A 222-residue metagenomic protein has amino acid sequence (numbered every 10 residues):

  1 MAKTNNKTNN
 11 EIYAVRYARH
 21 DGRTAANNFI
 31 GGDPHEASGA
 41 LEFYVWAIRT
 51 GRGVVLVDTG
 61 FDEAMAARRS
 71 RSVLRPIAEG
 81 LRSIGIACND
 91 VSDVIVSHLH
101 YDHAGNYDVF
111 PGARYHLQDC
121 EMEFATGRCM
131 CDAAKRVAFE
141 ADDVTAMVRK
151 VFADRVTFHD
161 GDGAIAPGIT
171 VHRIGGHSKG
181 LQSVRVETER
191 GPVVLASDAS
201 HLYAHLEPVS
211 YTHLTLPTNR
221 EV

Functional and structural regions predicted by a protein language model:
M1-L56, F61-E63: Zn-dependent metallo-beta-lactamase
K3, R75, G80-I86, D90 (+1 more regions): Metallo-beta-lactamase
A14, W46-R49, V55, F158-E189: Core dinuclear metal-dependent hydrolase active-site scaffold
I48, D58, V91, H98 (+3 more regions): Divalent metal-coordination and catalytic microenvironments
V55-V57, I95, V193-L195: Residue-level marker for buried hydrophobic side chains located in beta-strands that build the well-ordered beta-sheet
T59-D62, L99, C120-E121, G176-S178 (+1 more regions): Active-site metal-binding loops of divalent metal-dependent hydrolases
S72-L117: Active-site metal-binding motif and surrounding structural segment of the metallo-beta-lactamase
T212-T218: Conserved small/polar residues in nucleotide/adenosyl-binding loops
